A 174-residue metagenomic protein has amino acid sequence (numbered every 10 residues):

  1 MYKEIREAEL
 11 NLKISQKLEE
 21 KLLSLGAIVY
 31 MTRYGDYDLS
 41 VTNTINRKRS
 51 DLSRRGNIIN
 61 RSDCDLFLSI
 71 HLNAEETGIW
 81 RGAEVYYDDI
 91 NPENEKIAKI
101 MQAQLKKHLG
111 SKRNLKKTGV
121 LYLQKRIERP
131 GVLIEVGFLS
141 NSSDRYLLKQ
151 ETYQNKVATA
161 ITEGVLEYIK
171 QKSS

Functional and structural regions predicted by a protein language model:
M1-A83, Y87-K96: Catalytic-core regions of hydrolytic enzymes
M1-E9, A98-K99, A158-T159, E163-E167 (+1 more regions): Amphipathic repeat-derived elements
L12-E19, G56, E95-Q102, R145 (+2 more regions): Extracytoplasmic/secreted envelope proteins and their assembly/folding machinery, especially bacterial periplasmic
G26-A27, G82, S111-K112, E128-P130: A generic structural signal for alpha->beta connector loops
D38, K107, L139-S140: Active-site/binding-pocket entry motifs
S69, E76, N114-S174: Active-site-adjacent mobile loop/cap segments within catalytic or ligand-binding domains
P92-K117: Active-site-adjacent substrate-binding region of metalloamidase/peptidase-like peptide-processing proteins
